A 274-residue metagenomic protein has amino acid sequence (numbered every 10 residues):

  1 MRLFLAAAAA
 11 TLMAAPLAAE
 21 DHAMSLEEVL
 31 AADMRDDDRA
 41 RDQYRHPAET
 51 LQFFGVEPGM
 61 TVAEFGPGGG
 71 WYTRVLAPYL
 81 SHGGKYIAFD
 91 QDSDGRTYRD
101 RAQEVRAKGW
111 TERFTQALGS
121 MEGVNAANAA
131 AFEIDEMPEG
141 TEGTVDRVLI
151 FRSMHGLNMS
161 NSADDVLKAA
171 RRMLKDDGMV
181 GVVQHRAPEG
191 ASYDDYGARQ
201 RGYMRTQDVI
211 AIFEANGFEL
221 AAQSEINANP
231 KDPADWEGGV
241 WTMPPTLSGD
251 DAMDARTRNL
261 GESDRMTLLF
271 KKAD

Functional and structural regions predicted by a protein language model:
M24-E57: Class I SAM-dependent methyltransferase Rossmann-like catalytic core, especially the SAM/SAH-binding loop
P58-G68: Conserved class I S-adenosyl-L-methionine
A77-P78, A163-D176: A short glycine-rich, Lys/Arg-flanked "PGG" loop and its adjoining helix->strand segment in the class I
I87, D177-H185: Conserved beta-strand signature within the Rossmann-like core of class I S-adenosyl-L-methionine
R101-M137: S-adenosyl-L-methionine
I134-D135, G156-A169: A short, conserved alpha-helix within the catalytic core of class I
M137-V148: A short acidic, Gly/Pro-enriched loop at the edge of an enzyme's catalytic core that lines a small-molecule cofactor
N216, A255-D274: C-terminal lobe and adjacent flexible extensions of AdoMet/dcAdoMet transferase-like proteins
